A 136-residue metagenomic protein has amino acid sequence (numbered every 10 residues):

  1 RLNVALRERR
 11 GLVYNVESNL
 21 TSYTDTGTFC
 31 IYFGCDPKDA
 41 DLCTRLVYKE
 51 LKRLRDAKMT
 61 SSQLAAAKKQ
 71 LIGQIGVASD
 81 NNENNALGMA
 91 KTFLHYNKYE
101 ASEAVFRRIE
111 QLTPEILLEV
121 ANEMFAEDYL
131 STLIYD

Functional and structural regions predicted by a protein language model:
N3-D56, S61-L112, E127-D136: M16 family metallopeptidases and their MPP-like homologs
T113-V120: A short, acidic, amphipathic alpha-helical segment used as a generic capping/interface helix at domain edges
